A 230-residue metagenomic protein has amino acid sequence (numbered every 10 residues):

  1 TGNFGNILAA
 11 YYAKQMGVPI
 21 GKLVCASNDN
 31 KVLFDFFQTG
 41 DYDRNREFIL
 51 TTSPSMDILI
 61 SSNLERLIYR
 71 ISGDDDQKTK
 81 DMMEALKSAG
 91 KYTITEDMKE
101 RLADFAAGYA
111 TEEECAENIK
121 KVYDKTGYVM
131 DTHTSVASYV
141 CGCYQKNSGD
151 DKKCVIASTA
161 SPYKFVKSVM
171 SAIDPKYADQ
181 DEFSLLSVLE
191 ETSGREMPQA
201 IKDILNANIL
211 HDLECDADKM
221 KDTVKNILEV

Functional and structural regions predicted by a protein language model:
T1-V230: PLP-dependent amino-acid enzyme catalytic core
